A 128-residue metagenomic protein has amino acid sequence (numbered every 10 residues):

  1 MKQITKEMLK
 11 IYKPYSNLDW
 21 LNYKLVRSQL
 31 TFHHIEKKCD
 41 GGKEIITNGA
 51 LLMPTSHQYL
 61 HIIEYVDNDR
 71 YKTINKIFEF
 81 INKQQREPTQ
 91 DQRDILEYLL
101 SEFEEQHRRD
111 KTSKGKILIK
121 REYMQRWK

Functional and structural regions predicted by a protein language model:
M1-Y23, G41-K43: Short, charged surface segments at domain edges that flank catalytic/cofactor-binding sites
K2-K6, I45-N48, Q58-K128: A detector for short metal-coordination/catalytic motifs
W20-L51, L60-N68: Histidine-centered nuclease catalytic patch
